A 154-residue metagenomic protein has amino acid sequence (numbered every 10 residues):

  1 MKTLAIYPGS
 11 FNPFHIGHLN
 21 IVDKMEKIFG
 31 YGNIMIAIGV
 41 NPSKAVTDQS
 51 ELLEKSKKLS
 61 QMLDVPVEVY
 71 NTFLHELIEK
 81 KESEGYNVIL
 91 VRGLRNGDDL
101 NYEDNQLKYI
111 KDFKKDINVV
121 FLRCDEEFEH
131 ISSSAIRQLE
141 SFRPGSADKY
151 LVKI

Functional and structural regions predicted by a protein language model:
M1-I154: Nucleotidyltransferase catalytic core that binds NTPs
